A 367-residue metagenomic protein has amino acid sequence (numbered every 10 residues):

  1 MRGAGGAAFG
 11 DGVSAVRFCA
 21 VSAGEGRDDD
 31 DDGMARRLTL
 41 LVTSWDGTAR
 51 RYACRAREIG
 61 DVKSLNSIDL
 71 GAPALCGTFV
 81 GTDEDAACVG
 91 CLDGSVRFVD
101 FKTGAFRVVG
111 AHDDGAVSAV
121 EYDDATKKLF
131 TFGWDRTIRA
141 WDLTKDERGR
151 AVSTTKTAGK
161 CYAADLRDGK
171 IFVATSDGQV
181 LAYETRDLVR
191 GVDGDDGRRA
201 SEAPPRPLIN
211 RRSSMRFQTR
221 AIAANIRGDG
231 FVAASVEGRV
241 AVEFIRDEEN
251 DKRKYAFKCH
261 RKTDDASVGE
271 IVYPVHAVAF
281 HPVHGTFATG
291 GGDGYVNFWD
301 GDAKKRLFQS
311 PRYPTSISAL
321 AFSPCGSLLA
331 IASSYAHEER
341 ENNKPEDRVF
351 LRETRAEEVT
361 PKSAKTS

Functional and structural regions predicted by a protein language model:
M1-S367: WD40-repeat beta-propeller superdomains and closely related acidic/aromatic-rich repeat-like regions
